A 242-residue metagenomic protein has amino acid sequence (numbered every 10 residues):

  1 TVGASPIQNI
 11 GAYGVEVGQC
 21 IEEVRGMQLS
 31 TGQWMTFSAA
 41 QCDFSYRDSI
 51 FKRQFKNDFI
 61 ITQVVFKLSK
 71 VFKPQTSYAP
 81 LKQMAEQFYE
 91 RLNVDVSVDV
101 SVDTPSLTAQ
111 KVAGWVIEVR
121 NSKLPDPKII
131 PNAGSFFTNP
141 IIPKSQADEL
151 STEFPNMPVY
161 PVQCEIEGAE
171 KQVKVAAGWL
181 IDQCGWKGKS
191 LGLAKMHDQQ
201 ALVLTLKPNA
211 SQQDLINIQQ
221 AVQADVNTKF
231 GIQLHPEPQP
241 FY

Functional and structural regions predicted by a protein language model:
T1-G3: Short, glycine/charge-rich beta-strand/loop segments that flank catalytic centers and engage negatively charged groups
S5-N9, T76-S77: Short acidic, glycine/serine/threonine-rich loops at helix termini
I7-F44, Q54-K67: Structural signature of FAD isoalloxazine-binding scaffolds in flavoprotein oxidoreductases
S38-L204, A210-Q212, K229-Y242: Phosphate/pyrophosphate- and phosphate-bearing ligand-binding catalytic cores of soluble enzymes
Q212-I218: Beta-rich strand-turn-strand
